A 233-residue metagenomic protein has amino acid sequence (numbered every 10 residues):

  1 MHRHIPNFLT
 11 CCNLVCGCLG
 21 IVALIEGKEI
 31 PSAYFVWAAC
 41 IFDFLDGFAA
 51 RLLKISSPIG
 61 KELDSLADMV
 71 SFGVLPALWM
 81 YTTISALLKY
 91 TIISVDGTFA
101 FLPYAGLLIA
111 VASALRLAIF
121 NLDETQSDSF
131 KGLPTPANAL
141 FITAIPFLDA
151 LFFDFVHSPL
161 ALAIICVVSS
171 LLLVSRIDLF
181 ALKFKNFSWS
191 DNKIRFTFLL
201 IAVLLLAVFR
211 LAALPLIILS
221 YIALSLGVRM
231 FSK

Functional and structural regions predicted by a protein language model:
M1, I25-P31, I92-F101, F120-D128 (+2 more regions): Short juxtamembrane and helix-loop transition motifs at transmembrane-helix boundaries in membrane proteins
M1-G47, L206, A213, I217 (+2 more regions): Topogenic membrane-insertion module of multi-pass membrane proteins
M1-L14, A50-M69, L117-A137, I177-K193 (+1 more regions): Interhelical loop and helix-boundary elements at the membrane-water interface of polytopic inner-membrane proteins
P6-T10, L52-A118: Multi-pass membrane catalytic core of lipid/isoprenoid biosynthesis enzymes
L9-C12, S32-A39, A105-A112, N138 (+4 more regions): Hydrophobic alpha-helical transmembrane segments of polytopic
N13, G17-G20, L75-L78, I109 (+5 more regions): Helical transmembrane-bundle signal
L19-Y34, A77-Y104, I145-L162, V208-L211: Helix-coil boundary and interhelical linker segments in multi-pass alpha-helical membrane proteins
S127-K233: C-terminal membrane-associated helical module and adjoining short loops/tails
